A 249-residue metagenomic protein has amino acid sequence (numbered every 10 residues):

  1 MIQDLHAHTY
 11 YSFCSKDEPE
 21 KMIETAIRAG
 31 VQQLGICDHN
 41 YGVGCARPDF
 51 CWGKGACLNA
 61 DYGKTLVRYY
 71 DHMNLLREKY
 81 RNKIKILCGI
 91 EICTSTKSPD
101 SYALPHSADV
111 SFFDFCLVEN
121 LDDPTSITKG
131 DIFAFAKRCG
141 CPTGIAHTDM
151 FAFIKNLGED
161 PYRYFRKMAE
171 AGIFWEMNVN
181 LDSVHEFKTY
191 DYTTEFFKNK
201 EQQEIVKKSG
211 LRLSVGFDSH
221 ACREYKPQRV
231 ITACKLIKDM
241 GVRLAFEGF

Functional and structural regions predicted by a protein language model:
M1-T9, P19-E20, E24, A134-C141 (+1 more regions): Charged catalytic cores and adjacent phosphate/nucleic-acid-binding surfaces used for phosphate/nucleic-acid chemistry
D4, I36, G89, I145 (+1 more regions): Generic enzyme active-site microenvironment
A7-S12, K85: Short, conserved structural micro-motifs that define repeat-unit consensus positions and nucleotide-binding loops
Y10-D17, C57-D61: A short N-terminal beta->alpha junction/helix N-cap motif
S12-G30, L34, H39-G42, D49: Metal-associated gating/positioning segment near the N- to mid-region
V43-G44, T96, H185, R223: Generic structural signal for helix capping and beta-alpha/helix-loop junctions
G44-M177: Extended substrate/RNA-proximal surfaces in nucleic-acid metabolism proteins
